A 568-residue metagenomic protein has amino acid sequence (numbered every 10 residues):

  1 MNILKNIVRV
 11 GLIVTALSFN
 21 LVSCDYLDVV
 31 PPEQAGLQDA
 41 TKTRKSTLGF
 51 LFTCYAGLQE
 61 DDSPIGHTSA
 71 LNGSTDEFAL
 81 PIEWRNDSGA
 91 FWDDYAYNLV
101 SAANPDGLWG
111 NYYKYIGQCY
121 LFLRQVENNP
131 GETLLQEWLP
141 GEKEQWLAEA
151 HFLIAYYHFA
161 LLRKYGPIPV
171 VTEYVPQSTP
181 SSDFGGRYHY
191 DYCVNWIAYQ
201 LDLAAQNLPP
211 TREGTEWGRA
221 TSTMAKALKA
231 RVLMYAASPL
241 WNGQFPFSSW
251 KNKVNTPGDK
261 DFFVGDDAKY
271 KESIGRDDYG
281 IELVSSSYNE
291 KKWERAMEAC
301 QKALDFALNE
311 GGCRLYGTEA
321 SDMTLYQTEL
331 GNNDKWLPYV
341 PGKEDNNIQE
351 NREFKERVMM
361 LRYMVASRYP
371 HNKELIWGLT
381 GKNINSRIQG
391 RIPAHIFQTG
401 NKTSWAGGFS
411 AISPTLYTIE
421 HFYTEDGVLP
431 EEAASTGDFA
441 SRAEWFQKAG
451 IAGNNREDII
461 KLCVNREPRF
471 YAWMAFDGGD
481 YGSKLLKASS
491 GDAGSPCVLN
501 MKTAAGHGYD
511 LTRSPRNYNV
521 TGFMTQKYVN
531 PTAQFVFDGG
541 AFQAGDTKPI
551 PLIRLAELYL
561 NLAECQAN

Functional and structural regions predicted by a protein language model:
N2-G11: Bacterial N-terminal signal peptides that target proteins for export
L21-S23: C-terminal motif of bacterial Sec signal peptides marking the signal peptidase cleavage site
D25-S88, Y235-A505: An aromatic- and glycine-enriched ligand-binding surface/loop that stacks and positions planar moieties
T43-D62, G66, E83-Y165, P180-W217 (+5 more regions): Conserved, well-structured interaction surfaces
Y113-V126, H189-A205, V254-N255, K271 (+5 more regions): Extracytoplasmic/periplasmic ligand-capture domains
A150, A155, A227-S238: Amphipathic alpha-helical repeat scaffolds of TPR domains
L162-R163, P167-P169, V232-Q244: Short coil/turn linking the two alpha-helices of tandem helical-hairpin repeats
